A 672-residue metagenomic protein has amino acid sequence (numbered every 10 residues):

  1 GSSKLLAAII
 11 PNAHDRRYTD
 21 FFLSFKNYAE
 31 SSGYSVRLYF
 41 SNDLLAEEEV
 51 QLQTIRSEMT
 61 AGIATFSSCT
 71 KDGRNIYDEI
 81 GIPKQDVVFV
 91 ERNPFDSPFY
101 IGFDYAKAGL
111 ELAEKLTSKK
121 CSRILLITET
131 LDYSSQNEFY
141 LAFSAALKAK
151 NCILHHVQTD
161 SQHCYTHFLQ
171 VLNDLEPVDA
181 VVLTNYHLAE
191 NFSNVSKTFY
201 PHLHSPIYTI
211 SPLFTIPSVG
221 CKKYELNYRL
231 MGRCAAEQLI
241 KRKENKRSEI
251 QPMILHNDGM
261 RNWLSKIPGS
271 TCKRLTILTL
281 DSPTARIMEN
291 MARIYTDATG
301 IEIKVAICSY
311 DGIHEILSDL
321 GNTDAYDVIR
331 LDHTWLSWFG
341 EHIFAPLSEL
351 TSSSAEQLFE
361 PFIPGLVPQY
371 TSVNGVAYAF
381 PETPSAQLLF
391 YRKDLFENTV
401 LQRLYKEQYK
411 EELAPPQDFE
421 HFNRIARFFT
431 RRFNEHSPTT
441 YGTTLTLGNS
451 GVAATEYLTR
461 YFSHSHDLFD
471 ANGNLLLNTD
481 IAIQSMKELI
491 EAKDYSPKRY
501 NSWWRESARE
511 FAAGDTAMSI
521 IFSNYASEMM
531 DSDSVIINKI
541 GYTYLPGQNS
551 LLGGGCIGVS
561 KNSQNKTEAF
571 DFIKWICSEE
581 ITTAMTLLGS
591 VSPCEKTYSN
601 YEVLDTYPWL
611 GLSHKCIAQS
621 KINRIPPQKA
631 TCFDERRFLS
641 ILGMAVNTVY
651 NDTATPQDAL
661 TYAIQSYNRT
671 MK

Functional and structural regions predicted by a protein language model:
G1-L52, E58-A61, H155: Amphipathic helical "hinge" segments at domain boundaries
S68-K107, I207-K222: Flexible loop/hinge segments that line or gate small-molecule binding clefts
F99-L126, C164-Q170, A189, E225-N245: Hydrophobic alpha-helical segments within soluble ligand-binding/sensing domains
E176-V182, H187-L188, S193-K266: Flexible loop/turn connectors
N245, R293, K493, S532-S599 (+5 more regions): Extracytoplasmic/periplasmic substrate-recognition and gating elements
H333-L388, K539-T543, K621: Hinge/lid segment of periplasmic solute-binding proteins
V376-T383, Q387, A414-N474, T516: Extracytoplasmic/periplasmic solute-binding protein
N423-F428, R460, H464-S502, D531: Glycine-centered hinge/linker elements that transmit conformational signals in sensory and ligand-binding systems
